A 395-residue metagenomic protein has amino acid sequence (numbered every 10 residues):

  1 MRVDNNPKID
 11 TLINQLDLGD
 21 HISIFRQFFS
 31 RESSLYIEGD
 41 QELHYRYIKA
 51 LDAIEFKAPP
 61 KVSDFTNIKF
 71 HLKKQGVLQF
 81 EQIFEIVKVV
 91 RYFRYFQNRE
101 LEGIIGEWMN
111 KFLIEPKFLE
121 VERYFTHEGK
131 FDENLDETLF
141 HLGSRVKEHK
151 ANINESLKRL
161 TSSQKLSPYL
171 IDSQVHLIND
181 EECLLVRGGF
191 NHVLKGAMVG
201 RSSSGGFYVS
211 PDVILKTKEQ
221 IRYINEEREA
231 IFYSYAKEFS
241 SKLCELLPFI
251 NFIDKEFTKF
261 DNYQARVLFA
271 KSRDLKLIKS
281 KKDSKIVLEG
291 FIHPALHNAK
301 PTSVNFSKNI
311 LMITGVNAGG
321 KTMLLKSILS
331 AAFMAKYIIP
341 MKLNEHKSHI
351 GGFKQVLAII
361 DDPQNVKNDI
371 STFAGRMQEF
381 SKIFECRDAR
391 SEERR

Functional and structural regions predicted by a protein language model:
M1-N134, T138, F249, I253-V267 (+1 more regions): Conserved amphipathic alpha-helical "coupling/scaffold" segments that transmit conformational changes between domains
G39, L43-R46, K61-D64, Q79-E85 (+18 more regions): Helical mechanochemical/support elements of P-loop NTPase systems and associated helical scaffolds
A50, L135-L139, S202-S204, A236-E245 (+3 more regions): Short hinge/gating elements
F56-N134, S144, T161-S241: A conserved P-loop NTPase coupling/switch region
F65-I68, S210, F260, L288 (+2 more regions): Residue-level signature of catalytic and energy-coupling elements of molecular machines, predominantly ATP/GTP-dependent
S163-I178, V267-G290, H346: Long, charged, glycine-rich C-terminal linkers/tails
A230-L275: Charged, surface-exposed helical/loop "interaction arms" that form contiguous linear patches used for dimerization
R273, K281-R395: ATPase nucleotide-binding head domains, primarily ABC-like/P-loop NTPase cores
